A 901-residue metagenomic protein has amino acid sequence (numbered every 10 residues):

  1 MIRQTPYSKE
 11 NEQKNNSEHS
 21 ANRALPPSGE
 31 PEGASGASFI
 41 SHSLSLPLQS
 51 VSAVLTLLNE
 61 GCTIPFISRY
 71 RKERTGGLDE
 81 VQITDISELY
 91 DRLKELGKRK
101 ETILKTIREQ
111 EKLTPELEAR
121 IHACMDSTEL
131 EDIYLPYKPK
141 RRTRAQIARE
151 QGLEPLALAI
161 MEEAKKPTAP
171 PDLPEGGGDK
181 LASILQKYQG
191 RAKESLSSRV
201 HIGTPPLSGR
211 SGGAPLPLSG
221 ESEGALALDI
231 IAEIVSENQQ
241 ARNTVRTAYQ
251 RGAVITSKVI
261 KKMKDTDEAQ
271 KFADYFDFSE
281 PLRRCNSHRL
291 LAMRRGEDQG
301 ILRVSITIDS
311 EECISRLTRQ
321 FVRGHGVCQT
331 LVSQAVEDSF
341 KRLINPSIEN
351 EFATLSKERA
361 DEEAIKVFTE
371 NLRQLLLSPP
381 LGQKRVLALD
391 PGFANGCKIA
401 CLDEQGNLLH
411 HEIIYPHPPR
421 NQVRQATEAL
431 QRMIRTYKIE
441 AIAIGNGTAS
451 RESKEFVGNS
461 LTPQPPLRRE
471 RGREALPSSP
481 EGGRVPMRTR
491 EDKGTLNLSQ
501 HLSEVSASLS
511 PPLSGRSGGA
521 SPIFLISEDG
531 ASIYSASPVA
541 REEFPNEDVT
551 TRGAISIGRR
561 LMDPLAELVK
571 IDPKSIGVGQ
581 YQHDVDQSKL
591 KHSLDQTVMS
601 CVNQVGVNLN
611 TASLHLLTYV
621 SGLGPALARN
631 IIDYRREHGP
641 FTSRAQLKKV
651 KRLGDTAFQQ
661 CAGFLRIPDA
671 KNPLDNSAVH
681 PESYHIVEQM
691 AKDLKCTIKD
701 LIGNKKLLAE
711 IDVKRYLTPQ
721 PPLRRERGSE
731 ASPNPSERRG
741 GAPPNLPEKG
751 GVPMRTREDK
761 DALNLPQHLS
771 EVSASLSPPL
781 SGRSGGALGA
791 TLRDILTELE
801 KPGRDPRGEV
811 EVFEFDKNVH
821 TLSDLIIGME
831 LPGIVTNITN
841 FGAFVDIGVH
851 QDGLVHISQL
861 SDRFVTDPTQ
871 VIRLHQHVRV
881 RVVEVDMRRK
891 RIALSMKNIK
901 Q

Functional and structural regions predicted by a protein language model:
I2, F66, Q82-D85, R92 (+7 more regions): Duplex nucleic acid-engaging cores and interfaces of nucleic-acid transaction enzymes
T5, L173, L196, P217 (+12 more regions): Compositionally biased, intrinsically disordered low-complexity segments enriched in Pro/Arg/Gln/His
G29-E30, P174-G177, S208-S211, S219-E221 (+8 more regions): Glycine-biased, low-complexity coil/linker segments
G36, E95-K112, A119-H122, I533 (+5 more regions): Long, highly charged, low-complexity intrinsically disordered interaction regions that mediate electrostatic DNA/RNA
P47-L48, E60-G61, S127-T128, R141 (+19 more regions): Short flexible coil/turn linkers enriched for glycine and charged/polar residues that connect secondary-structure
T106, R120, L130-Y134, G296-D309 (+5 more regions): Structured, non-catalytic alpha/beta "coupling" segments that mediate domain-domain communication and provide generic
T247-V254, L389-F393, G447-A449, I526-I533 (+6 more regions): A glycine-rich phosphate-binding loop feature that marks nucleotide/adenosyl-phosphate handling sites
D675, P681, I686-L717, N764-H768 (+2 more regions): Single-stranded RNA-binding regions, centering on S1/OB-family and related RNA-binding modules
